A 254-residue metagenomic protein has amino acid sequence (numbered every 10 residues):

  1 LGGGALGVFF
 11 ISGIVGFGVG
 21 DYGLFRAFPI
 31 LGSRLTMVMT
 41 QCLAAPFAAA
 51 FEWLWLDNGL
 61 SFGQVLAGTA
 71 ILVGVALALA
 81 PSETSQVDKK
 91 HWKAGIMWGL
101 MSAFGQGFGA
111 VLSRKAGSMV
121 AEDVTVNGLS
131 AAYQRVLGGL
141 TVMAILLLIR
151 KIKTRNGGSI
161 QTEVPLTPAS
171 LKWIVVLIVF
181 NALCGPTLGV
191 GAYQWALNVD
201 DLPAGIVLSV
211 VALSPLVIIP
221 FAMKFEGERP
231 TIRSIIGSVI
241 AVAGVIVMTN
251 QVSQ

Functional and structural regions predicted by a protein language model:
L1-I11, D21-L31, A80-L100, M119-N127 (+4 more regions): Membrane-interface interhelical linkers
G2-G16, L60-V73, G128-T141, N198-S214: Structural signature of hydrophobic alpha-helical transmembrane segments
G7, I11, V15-V19, M39 (+8 more regions): Hydrophobic alpha-helical transmembrane segments of multipass integral membrane proteins, especially permease/channel
V15-V19, G23, A70, A76-L77 (+8 more regions): Hydrophobic residues within membrane-embedded alpha-helical segments of Major Facilitator Superfamily
L24-F25, T36, A48, E52 (+4 more regions): Interfacial helix-capping/hinge residues at the ends of transmembrane alpha-helices
M39-L54, T69, L137-V142, G189 (+2 more regions): Alpha-helical transmembrane segments of compact multi-pass small-molecule transporters, enriched in specific families
A49-W53, F62-S82, R233-V252: Hydrophobic transmembrane alpha-helices of multi-pass small-molecule transport proteins
E52-A70, R114-V126: Helix-loop-helix hairpin linking two adjacent transmembrane segments in secondary transporters
